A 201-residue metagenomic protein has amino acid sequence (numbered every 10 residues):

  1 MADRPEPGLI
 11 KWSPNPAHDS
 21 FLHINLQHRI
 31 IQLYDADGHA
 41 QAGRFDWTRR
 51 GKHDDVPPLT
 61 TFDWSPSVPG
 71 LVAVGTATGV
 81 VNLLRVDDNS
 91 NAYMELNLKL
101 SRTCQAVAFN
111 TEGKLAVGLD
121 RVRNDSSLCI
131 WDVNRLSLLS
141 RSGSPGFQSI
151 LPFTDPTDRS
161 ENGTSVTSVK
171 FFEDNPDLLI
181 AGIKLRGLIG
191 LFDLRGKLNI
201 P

Functional and structural regions predicted by a protein language model:
M1-R4, H39-T61, D88-A106, N110 (+4 more regions): Inter-blade linker and blade-boundary elements of WD-repeat/beta-propeller domains
A2-R29: Beta-strand-rich domains and repeat architectures in extracellular enzymes and scaffolds, especially beta-propellers
K11-D19, F62-P69, V107-K114, G163 (+1 more regions): Loop/turn segments within WD40 beta-propeller blades
F21-L26, V72-T76, A116-V122, L179-I183: Conserved beta-strand element within WD40/beta-propeller blades
H23-N25, R29-G38, G43-W47: Onset and early core of a folded interaction/catalytic domain in large eukaryotic regulators
H28-Q32, T78-N82, V122-C129, L185-G190: Short coil/turn segments within WD40 beta-propeller repeats
R29, G70, G79, S137 (+3 more regions): Glycine-centered loop/turn positions within well-structured domains that cap or flank conserved ligand/cofactor-binding
A73-D87: Long, hydrophobic/aromatic-enriched structural stretches that serve as scaffold segments
